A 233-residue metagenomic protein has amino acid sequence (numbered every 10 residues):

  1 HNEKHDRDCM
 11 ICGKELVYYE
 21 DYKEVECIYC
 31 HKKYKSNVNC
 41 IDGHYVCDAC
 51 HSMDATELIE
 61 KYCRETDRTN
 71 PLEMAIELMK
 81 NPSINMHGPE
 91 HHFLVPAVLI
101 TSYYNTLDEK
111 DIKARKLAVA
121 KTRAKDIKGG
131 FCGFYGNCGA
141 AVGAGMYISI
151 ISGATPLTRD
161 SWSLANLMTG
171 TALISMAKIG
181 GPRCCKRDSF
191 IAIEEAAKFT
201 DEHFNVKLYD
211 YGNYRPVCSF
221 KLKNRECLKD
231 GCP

Functional and structural regions predicted by a protein language model:
H1-D6, E15-K23, V38-I41: Short, flexible, mixed-charge glycine/proline-rich loop motifs that serve as phosphate/nucleic-acid-contacting
D6, E24-C27, N37, H44 (+2 more regions): Residues immediately within or flanking Cys/His clusters that coordinate Zn2+ in small zinc-binding modules
M10-I11, E26-K32, N39-D42, A49-S52: Short, cysteine/histidine-rich loop/knuckle motifs that typically chelate Zn2+
K14-Y18, K35, Y45, A55: Short functional micro-motifs and their immediate structural scaffolds
N37, L78-P89, K125-G136, S175-G181: A short glycine/serine-rich beta->alpha loop
R64-A97, P182: Polybasic, low-complexity association/targeting segments
H91, G130-I150: Conserved phosphate/anionic-ligand binding catalytic regions in large, soluble enzymes, centered on
I151-D201: A structural-propensity feature for long, helix-poor, extended segments
